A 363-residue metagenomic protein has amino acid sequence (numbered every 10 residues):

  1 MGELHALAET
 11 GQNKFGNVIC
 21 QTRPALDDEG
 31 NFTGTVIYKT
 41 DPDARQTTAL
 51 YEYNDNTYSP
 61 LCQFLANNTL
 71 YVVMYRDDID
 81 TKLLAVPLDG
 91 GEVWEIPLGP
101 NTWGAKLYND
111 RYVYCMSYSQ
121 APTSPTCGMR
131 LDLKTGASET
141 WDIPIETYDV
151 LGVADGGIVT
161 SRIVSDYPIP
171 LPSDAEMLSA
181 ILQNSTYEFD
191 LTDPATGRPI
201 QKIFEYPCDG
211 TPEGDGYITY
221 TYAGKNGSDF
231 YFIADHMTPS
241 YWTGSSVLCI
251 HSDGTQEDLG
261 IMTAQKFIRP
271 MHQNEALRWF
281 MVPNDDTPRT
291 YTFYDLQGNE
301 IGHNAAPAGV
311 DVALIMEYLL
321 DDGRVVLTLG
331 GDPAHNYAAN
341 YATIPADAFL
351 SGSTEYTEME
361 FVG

Functional and structural regions predicted by a protein language model:
M1-E3, L26, G30-Y53, D78-L98 (+5 more regions): Surface-exposed loop/turn elements that mediate protein-protein interactions on large endomembrane-trafficking
E3-K14, D55-N67, L98-D110, P144-G156 (+4 more regions): Repeated scaffold domains used in trafficking and secretory/extracellular systems, primarily beta-propellers
A8, Q46, N68, P87 (+9 more regions): Short stretches within intrinsically disordered, low-complexity N-terminal or propeptide regions
E9, N13, P42-A44, T81-K82 (+10 more regions): Generic hydrophobic/packing signal
G11-N31, C62-R76, R111-Q120, G152-A180 (+3 more regions): Short beta-strand elements that form the blades of beta-propeller/WD-repeat-like and other beta-sheet-rich scaffold
G34, A66, L191, Y206 (+4 more regions): Generic detector of N-terminal low-structure segments
N101-D110, Y114-G136, D149: A charged, solvent-exposed segment within the mature domains of Sec-exported extracytoplasmic proteins
